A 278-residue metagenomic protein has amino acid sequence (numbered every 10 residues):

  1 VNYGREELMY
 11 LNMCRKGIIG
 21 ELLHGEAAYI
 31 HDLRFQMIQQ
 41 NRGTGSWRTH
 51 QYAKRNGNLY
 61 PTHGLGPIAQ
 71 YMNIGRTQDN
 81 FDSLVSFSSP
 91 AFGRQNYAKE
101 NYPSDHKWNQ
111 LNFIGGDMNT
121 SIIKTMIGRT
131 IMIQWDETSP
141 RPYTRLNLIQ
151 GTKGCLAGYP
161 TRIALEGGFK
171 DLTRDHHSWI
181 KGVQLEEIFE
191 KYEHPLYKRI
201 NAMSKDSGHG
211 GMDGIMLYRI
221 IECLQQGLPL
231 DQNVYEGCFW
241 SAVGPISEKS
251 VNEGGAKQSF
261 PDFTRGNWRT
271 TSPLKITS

Functional and structural regions predicted by a protein language model:
V1-F113, I220: Predominantly a Rossmann-like dinucleotide-binding segment in NAD(P)-dependent oxidoreductases
R15-G17, I74-T77, N112-F113, I122-K124 (+3 more regions): A general structural signal for short secondary-structure junctions and capping/turn motifs
D117: Short, small/polar residue-rich loop motifs at catalytic or cofactor-binding pockets
S121-I127, G151: Active-site beta-strand termini and strand-to-loop segments that position acidic
R129-I131, G154-C155: Short beta-strand segments in beta-sandwich/barrel cores
S139-S278: C-terminal helical cap and adjacent loop that interface with cofactors, partners, or active-site loops
